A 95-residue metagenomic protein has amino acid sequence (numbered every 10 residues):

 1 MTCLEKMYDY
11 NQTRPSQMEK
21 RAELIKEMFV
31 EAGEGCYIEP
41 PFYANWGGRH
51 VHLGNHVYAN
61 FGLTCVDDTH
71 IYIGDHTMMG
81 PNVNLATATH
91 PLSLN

Functional and structural regions predicted by a protein language model:
M1-G35: Terminal amphipathic alpha-helical/low-complexity segments used for targeting or macromolecular assembly
S16-K20, Y37-Y43, N60: Short gly/ser/thr-rich secondary-structure transition/capping motifs
I25, I38, I71-I73: Weak global preference for isoleucine
V30, E34-A44, G48: N-terminal start-of-domain structural block
F42-L53, Y58-N95: Flexible, glycine/small-residue-enriched loop-and-beta-strand segment within the central core of proteins
